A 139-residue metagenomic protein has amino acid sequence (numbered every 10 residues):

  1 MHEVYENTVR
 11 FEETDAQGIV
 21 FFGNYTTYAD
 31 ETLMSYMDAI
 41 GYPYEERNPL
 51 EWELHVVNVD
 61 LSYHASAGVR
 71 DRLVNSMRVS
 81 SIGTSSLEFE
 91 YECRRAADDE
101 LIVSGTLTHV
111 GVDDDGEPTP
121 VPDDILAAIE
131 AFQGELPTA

Functional and structural regions predicted by a protein language model:
M1-N58, D113-A139: Hot-dog-fold acyl-thioester-processing enzymes
E3-Y5, G68-V69, S80-A139: HotDog/MaoC-like acyl-thioester-processing domains
R10, Y63, D98: Short, flexible, glycine/charge-rich loop motifs used to bind or transfer phosphoryl groups or to couple energy/partner
E12, V74, A96-A97: Small/flexible residues
Y36-L87, S104, H109: Hydrophobic beta-strand-centered segment that forms part of the acyl-chain substrate-binding groove
